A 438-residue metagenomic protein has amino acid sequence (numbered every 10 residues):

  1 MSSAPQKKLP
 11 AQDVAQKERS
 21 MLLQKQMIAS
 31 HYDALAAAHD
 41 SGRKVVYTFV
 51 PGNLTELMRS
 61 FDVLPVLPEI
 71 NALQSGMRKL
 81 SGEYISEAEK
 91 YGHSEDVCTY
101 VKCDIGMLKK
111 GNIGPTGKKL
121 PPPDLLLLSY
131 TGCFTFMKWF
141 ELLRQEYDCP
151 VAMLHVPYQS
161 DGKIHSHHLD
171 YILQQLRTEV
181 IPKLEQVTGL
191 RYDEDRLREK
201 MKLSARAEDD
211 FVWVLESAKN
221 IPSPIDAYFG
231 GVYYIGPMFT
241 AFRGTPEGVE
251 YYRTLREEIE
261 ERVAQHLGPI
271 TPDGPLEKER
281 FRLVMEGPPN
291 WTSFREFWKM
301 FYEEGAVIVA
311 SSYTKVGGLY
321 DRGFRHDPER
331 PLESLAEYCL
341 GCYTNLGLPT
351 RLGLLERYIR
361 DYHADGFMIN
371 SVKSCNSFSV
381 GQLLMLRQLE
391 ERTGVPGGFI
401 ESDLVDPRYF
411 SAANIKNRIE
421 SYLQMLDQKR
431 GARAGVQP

Functional and structural regions predicted by a protein language model:
S2-K44, L173, R177-I308, S312-Y313 (+2 more regions): A charged, amphipathic alpha-helical module
D40, P51-G52, R59-A88, V284 (+1 more regions): Redox- and metal-dependent alpha/beta enzyme cores, enriched for Fe-S-associated oxidoreductases and cofactor-handling
V45, D124-L125, R282, G366: Structural motif
V45-K118, T131, W139-F140: An N-terminal, globular interaction/scaffold subdomain
Y47-E56, S129-F136, G287-S293, K373-V380: Gly/Ser/Thr-rich loops at beta-strand to alpha-helix junctions that form or flank small-molecule/cofactor-binding
V97-G111, T178-K202, A336-H363, Q424-P438: Extended, charge-rich low-complexity interaction segments
M107, G111-S217: Internal, well-ordered alpha/beta segment that forms a basic, Gly-enriched binding/recognition surface
L352-R360, A364-D365, I369-P438: TerminUS-proximal long segments
